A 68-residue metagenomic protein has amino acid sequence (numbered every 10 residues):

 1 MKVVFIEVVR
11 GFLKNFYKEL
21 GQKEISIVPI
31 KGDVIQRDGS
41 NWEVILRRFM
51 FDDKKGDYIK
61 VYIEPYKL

Functional and structural regions predicted by a protein language model:
M1-K18: Short, basic/aromatic beta-hairpin or loop at an interaction surface
K18-E24: Short alpha-helix capping/helix-loop boundary micro-motifs
V28-P29: Short, well-ordered loop/turn sites that connect or cap secondary structure elements
N41-M50: Short beta-strand-centered aromatic/proline hotspots
F51-I63: Short, solvent-exposed secondary-structure boundary/capping segments
E64-L68: Glycine- and charge-enriched low-complexity intrinsically disordered segments
